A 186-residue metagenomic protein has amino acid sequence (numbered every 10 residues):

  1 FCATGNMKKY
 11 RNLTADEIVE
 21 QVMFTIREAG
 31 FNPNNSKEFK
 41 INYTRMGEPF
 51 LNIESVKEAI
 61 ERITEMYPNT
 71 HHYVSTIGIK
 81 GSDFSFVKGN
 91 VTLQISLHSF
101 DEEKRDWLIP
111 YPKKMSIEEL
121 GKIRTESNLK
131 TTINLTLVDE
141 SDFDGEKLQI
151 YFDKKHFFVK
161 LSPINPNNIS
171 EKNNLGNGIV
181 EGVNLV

Functional and structural regions predicted by a protein language model:
F1-E20: Canonical Radical SAM [4Fe-4S] cluster-binding loop centered on the CxxxCxxC motif and its immediate flanking residues
E17-L185: Conserved AdoMet/S-adenosylmethionine-binding subsite of the radical SAM
